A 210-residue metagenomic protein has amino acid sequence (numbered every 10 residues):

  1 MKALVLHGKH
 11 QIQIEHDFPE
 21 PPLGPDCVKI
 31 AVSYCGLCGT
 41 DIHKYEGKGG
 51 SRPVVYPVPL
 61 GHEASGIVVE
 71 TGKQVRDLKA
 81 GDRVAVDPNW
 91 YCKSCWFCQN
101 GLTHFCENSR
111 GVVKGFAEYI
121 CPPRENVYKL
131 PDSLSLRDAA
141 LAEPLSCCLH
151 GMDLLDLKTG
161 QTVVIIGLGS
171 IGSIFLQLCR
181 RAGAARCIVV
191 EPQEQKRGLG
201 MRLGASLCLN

Functional and structural regions predicted by a protein language model:
K2, C27-K29, T162: Residues that mark the start of a beta-strand
H10-E15, G39-T40: Short N-terminal binding/cap micro-motifs at the start of the first secondary-structure element
E20-C35, G49-W96, P131-L134: Glycine-rich beta-strand-centered segment in the early N-terminal region that forms part of a ligand/cofactor-binding
T40-E46: Cytochrome P450 core scaffold surrounding the K-helix E-X-X-R motif and the conserved "meander" helix-loop region
W90-I166: NAD(P)H dinucleotide-binding glycine-rich loop of Rossmann-like/cofactor-binding domains, especially the beta1-alpha1
S135-N210: Mid-domain Rossmann-like dinucleotide-binding core that forms the NAD(H)/NADP(H) cofactor-binding site
